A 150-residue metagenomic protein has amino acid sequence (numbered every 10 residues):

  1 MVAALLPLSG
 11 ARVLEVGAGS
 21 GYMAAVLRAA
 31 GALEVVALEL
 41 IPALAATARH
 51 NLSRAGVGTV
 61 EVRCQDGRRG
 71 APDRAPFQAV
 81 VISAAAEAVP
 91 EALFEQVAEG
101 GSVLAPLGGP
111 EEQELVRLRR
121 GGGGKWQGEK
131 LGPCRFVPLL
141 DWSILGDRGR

Functional and structural regions predicted by a protein language model:
V2-A4: SAM-dependent Rossmann-like transferase core, predominantly class I methyltransferases with a strong bias toward
L6-Q127: Conserved nucleotide-cofactor-binding alpha/beta core module
L104, L115-R150: Substrate-binding/catalytic lobe of Class I Rossmann-like enzymes that use SAM or dcSAM, i.e., the mid-to-C-terminal
